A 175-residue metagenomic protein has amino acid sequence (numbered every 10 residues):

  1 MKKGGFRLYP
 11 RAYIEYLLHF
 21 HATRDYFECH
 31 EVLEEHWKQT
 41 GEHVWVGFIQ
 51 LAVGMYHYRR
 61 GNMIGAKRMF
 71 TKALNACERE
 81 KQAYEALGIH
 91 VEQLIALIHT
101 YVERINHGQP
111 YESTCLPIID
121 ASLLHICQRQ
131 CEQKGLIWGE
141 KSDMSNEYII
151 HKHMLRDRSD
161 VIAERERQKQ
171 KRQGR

Functional and structural regions predicted by a protein language model:
M1-G5, E35-G41: Solenoid-like repeat scaffolds
A12-Y13, Q50, M69: TPR repeat positional signature
E15-Y16, V46, V53: Structural register within alpha-helical repeat arrays
H19-F20, Q50, H57: Residue at a conserved register position within TPR or TPR-like alpha-solenoid repeats
F20-E31: Helix-turn-helix repeat elements of alpha-solenoid scaffolds
M55-I64, L94-S113: Alpha-helical linker/edge segments of TPR/alpha-solenoid repeat scaffolds and analogous pre-/post-domain helices
M63-K81: TPR/TPR-like (Sel1-like) alpha-helical repeat modules
G108-R175: A hydrophobic membrane-anchoring alpha-helix module
